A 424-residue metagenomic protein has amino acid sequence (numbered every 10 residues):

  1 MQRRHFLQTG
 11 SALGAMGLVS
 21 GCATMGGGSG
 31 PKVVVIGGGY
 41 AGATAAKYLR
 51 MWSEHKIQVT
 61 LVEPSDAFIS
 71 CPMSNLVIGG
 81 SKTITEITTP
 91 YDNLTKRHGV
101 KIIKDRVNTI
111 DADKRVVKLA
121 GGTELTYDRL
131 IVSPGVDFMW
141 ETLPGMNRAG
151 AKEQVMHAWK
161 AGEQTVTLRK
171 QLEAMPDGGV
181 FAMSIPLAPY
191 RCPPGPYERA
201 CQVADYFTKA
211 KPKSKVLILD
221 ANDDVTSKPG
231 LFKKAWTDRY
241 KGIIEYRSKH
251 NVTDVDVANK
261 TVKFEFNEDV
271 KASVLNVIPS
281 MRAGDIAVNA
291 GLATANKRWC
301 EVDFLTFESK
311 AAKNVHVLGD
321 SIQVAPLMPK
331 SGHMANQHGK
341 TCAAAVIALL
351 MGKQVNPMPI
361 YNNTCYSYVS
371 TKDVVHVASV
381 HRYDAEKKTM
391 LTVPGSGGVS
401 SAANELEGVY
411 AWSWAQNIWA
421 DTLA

Functional and structural regions predicted by a protein language model:
Q2-M25: N-terminal export signals
M25-K101, L187-K228: Beta1-alpha1 glycine-rich phosphate/pyrophosphate-binding loop at the start of Rossmann-like nucleotide-binding domains
R97-I110, V117, L125, D205-R298: A Rossmann-like FAD-binding core segment of flavoenzymes
P134-A210: Glycine-rich dinucleotide-binding loop and its adjacent helix/turn
N147-M175, V270-V274, I278-A335: FAD-site-proximal beta/loop scaffold in flavoenzymes
I322-K353, P357-P359: A conserved FAD-binding loop/helix module that cradles the flavin
I347-D384: Active-site-proximal substrate-binding core of FAD-dependent oxidoreductases
A378-A424: C-terminal auxiliary extensions adjacent to catalytic cores
